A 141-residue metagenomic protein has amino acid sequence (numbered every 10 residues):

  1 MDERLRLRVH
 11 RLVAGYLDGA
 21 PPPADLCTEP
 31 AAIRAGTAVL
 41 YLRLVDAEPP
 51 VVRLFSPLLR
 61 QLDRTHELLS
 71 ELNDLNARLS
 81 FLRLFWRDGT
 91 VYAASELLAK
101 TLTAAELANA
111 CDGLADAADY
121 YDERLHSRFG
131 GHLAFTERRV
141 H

Functional and structural regions predicted by a protein language model:
M1-V39, W86: Charge-rich, low-complexity N-terminal segments
E3, L62-H66, T101-A108: Ordered, soluble secondary-structure elements with a strong preference for glycine-centered loop motifs and nearby
I33-S56: Short, well-structured hydrophobic secondary-structure segments
E48-P49, R60, A99-T101: Short, surface-exposed beta-strand-loop junctions and turns on beta-sheet-rich folds
V51-A94: Short, internal acidic amphipathic alpha-helical interface segments that mediate docking to partner proteins
W86-A115: A short, solvent-exposed beta-edge/loop patch
G113-R124, H132: Mixed-charge, glycine-accented linear interaction segment located at domain edges/termini
L125-H141: Short, highly charged C-terminal tails/helix-capping segments
